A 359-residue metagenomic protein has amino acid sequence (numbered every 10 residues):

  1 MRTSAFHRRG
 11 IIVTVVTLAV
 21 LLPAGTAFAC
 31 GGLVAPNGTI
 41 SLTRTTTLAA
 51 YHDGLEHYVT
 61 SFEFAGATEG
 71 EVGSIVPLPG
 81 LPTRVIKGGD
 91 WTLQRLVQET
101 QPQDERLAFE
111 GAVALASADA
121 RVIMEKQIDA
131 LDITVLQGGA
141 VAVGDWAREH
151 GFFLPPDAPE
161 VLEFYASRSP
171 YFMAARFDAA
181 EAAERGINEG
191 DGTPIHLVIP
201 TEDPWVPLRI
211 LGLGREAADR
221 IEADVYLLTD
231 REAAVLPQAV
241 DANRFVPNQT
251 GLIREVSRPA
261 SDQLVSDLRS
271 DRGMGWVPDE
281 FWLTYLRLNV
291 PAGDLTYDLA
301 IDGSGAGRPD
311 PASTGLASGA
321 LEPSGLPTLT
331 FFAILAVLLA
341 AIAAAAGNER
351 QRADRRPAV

Functional and structural regions predicted by a protein language model:
R2-V13: Bacterial N-terminal signal peptides that target proteins for export
V13-A24: Bacterial N-terminal signal peptides
F28-T45, H52-G54, L81, L154-D354: Accessory, solvent-exposed terminal regions and/or long lumenal/extracellular loops of proteins
A50-T100, A147-F164: Surface-exposed, glycine/proline- and aromatic-rich loop segments on solvent-exposed faces across compartments
H57-V59, A130-Q137: Short hydrophobic-aromatic micro-motifs
S61, L136-G138, L228-D230: Active-site-proximal beta-strand/loop segments in catalytic clefts of secreted hydrolases
G80-P82, I86-D129, Q137-V143: A cross-kingdom signal targeting lumenal/periplasmic-facing segments of multi-pass membrane and secretory-pathway
G111-S117, I123, L136-R176: Covalent nucleotidyltransferase core used to form phosphodiester bonds in nucleic acids
